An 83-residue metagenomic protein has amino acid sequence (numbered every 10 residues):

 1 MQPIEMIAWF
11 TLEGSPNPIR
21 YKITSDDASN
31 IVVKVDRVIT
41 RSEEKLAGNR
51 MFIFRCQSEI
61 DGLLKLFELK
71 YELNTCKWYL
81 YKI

Functional and structural regions predicted by a protein language model:
M1-I83: Cysteine-centric segments in proteins
